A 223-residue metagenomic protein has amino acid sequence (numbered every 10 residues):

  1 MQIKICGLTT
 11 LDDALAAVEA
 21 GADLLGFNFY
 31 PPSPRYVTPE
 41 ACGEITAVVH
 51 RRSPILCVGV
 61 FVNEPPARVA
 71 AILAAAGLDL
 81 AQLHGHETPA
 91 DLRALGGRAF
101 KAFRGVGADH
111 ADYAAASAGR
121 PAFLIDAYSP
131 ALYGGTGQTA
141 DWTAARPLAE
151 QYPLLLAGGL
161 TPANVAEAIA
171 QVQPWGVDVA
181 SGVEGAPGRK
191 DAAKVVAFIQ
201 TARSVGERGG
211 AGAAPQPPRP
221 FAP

Functional and structural regions predicted by a protein language model:
M1-P223: Conserved N-terminal beta1-alpha1 strand-loop-helix module at the mouth
